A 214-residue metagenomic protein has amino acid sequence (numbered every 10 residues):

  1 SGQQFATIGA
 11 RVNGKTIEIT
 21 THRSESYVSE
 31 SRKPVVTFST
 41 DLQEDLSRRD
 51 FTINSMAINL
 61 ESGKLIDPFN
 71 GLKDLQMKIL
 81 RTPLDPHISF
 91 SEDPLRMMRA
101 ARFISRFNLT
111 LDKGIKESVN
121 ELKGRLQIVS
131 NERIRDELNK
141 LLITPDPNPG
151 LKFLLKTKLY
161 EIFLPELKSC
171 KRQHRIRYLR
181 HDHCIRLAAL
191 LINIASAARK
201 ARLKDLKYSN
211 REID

Functional and structural regions predicted by a protein language model:
S1-D214: Catalytic cores of the polymerase beta-like nucleotidyltransferase superfamily and closely associated nucleotide
